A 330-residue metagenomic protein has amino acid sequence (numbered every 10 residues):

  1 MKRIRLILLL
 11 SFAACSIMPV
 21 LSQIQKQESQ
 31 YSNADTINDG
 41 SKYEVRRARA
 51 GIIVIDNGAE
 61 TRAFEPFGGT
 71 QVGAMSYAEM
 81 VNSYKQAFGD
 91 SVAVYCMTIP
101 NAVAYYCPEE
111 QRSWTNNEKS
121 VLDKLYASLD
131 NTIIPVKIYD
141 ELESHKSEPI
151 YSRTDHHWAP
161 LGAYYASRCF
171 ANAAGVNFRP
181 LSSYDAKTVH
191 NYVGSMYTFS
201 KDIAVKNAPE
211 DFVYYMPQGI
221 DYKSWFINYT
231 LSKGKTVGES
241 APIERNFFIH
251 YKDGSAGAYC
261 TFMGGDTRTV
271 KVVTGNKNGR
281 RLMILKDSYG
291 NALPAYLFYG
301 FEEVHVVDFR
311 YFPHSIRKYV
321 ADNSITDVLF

Functional and structural regions predicted by a protein language model:
K2-L6, A13-F330: Extracellular glycan-modifying ectodomains
